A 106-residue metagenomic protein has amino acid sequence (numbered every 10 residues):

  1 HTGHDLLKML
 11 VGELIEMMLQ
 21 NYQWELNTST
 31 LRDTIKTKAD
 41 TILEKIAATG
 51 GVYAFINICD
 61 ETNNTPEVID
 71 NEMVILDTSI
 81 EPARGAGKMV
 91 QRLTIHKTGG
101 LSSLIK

Functional and structural regions predicted by a protein language model:
H1-K106: Structured, hydrophobic secondary-structure cores that serve as assembly/anchoring elements
